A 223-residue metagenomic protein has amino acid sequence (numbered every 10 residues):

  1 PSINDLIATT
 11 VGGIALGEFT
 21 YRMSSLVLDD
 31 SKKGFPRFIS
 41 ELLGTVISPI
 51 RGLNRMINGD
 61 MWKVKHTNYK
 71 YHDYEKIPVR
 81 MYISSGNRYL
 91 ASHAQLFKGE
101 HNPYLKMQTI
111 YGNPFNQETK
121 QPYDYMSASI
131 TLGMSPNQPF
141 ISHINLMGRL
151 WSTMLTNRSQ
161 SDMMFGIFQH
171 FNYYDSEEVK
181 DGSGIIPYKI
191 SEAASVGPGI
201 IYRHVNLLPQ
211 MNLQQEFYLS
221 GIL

Functional and structural regions predicted by a protein language model:
P1-I7: Interfacial helix-loop-helix junctions of multi-pass membrane proteins
I7-M23, L42-L53: Membrane-active amphipathic alpha-helices enriched in small hydrophobic residues
S25-G34: Inter-helical turn/loop segments and adjacent helix faces that build the functional surface of alpha-helical bundle
G34-I83: Charged, amphipathic alpha-helical linkers/stalks
W62-L223: Transmembrane beta-barrel domains of bacterial outer-membrane proteins
